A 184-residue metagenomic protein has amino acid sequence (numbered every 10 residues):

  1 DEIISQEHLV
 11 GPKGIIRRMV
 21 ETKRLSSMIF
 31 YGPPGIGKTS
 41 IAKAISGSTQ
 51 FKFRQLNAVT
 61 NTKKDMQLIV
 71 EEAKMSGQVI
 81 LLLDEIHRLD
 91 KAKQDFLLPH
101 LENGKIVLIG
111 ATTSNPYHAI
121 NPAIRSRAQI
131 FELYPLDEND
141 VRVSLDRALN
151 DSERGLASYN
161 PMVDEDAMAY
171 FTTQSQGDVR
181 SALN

Functional and structural regions predicted by a protein language model:
H8-G14, F51-L83, D90-K91: Short glycine-rich substrate-engagement loop in P-loop NTPases that contacts/grips substrate
R17-E21, K91-S126: Conserved catalytic/switch belt of AAA+ P-loop NTPases
R18-L56, V70-E72, L98-N103: Walker A/P-loop
F51, N121-P135: A short helix-turn-beta junction within AAA+ P-loop NTPase domains corresponding to the substrate/partner-engaging
L56, L82-L83, V107-T113, E132: Structural recognition of the conserved hydrophobic beta-strand(s) that form the central parallel beta-sheet of P-loop
N57, Q129-R142: Conserved AAA+ ATPase "SRH/arginine-finger" region at the nucleotide-binding site
R127, V143-A157: Conserved AAA+ ATPase "sensor/coupling" helix adjacent to the nucleotide-binding pocket
A169-Q174, R180-N184: C-terminal helical "lid" of AAA+/P-loop NTPase domains
